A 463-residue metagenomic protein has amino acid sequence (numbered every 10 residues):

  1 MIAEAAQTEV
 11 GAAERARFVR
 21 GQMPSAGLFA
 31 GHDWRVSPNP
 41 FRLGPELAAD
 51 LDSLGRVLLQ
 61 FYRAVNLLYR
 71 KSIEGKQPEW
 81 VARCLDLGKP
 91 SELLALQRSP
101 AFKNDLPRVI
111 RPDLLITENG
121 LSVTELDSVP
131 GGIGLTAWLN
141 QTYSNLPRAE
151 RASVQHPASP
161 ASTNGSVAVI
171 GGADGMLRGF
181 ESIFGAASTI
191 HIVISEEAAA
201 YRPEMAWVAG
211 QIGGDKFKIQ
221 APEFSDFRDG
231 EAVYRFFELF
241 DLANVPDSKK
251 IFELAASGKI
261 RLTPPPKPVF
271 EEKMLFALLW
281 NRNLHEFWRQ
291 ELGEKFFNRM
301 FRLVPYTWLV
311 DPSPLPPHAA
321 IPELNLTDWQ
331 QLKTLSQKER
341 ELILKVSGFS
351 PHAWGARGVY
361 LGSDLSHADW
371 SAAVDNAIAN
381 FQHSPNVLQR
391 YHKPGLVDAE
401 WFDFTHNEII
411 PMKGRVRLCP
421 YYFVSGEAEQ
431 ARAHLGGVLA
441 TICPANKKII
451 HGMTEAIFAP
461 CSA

Functional and structural regions predicted by a protein language model:
M1-A463: Preference for protein termini
